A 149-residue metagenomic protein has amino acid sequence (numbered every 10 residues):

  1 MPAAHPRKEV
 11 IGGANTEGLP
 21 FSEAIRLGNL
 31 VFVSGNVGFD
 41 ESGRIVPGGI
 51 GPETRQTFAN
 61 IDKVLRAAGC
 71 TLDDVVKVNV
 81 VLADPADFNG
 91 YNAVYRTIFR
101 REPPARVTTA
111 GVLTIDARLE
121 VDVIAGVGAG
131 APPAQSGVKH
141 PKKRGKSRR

Functional and structural regions predicted by a protein language model:
M1-A59, K63-V76, L82-R149: N-terminal presequence-like segments and the immediate start of the first folded domain
